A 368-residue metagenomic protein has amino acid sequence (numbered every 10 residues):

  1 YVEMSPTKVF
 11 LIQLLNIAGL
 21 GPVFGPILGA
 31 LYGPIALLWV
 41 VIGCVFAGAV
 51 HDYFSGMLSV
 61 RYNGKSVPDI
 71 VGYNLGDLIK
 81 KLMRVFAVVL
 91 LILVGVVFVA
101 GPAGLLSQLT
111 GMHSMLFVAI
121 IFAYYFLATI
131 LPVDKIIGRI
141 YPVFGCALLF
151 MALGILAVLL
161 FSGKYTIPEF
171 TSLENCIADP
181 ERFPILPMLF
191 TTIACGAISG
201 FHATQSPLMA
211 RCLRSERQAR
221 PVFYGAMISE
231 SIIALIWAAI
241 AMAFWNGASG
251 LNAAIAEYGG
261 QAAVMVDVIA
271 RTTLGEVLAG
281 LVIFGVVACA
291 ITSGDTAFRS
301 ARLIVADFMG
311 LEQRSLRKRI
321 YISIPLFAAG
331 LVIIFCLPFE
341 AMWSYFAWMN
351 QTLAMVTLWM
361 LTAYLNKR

Functional and structural regions predicted by a protein language model:
Y1-M4, L28-G29, P34, V50-I79 (+5 more regions): Flexible loop linkers connecting adjacent transmembrane helices in multi-pass alpha-helical membrane transporters
Y1-V23, M188, Q218: Membrane-interface "cap" regions at the ends of multi-pass membrane proteins
I12-I17, F46-N63, V67-L131, A194-I198 (+2 more regions): Helix-loop-helix module between adjacent transmembrane segments
L20-I27, L90-A103, T191-L213, W237 (+1 more regions): Membrane-helix boundary/coupling elements in multi-pass transport proteins
L31, L58, V97-L109, F122-F144 (+3 more regions): Membrane-water interface regions at transmembrane-helix termini and the short interhelical loops of multi-pass membrane
G56, L159-F170, Y224-V268: Extracellular/periplasmic helix-exit of transmembrane alpha-helices
D77-K81, M115-A119, G225-A234, M242-A248 (+5 more regions): Loop-to-transmembrane helix boundary motifs in multi-pass membrane proteins
G95-I120, Y125-T129, L148-I177, L361-R368: Hydrophobic alpha-helical segments and their helix-loop junctions in multi-pass secondary transporters
